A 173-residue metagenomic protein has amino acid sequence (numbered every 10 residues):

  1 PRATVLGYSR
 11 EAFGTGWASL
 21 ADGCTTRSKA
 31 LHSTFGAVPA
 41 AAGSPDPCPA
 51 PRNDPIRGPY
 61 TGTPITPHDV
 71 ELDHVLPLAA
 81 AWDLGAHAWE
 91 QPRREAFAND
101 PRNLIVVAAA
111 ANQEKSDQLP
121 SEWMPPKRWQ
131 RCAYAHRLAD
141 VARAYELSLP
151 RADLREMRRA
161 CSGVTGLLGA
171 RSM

Functional and structural regions predicted by a protein language model:
P1-D22, R151-R155, G166-M173: N-terminal module-boundary/linker segments of secreted carbohydrate-active enzymes
L6-P67: Glycine/proline-rich, flexible active-site/cofactor-binding loop segments that harbor closely spaced acidic
P55-M173: Domain-level detector of nuclease and nuclease-like folds in predominantly extracellular/periplasmic contexts
